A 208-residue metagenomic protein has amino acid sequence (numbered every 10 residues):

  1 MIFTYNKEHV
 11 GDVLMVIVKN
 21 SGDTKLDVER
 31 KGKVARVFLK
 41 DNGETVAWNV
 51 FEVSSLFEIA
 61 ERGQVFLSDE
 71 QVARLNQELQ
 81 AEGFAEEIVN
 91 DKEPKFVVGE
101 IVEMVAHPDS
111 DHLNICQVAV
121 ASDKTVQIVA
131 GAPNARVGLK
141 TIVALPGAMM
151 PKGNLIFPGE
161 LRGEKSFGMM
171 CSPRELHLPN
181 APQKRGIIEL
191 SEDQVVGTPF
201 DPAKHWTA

Functional and structural regions predicted by a protein language model:
M1-A208: Phosphate-backbone binding interfaces of nucleic-acid-interacting proteins
